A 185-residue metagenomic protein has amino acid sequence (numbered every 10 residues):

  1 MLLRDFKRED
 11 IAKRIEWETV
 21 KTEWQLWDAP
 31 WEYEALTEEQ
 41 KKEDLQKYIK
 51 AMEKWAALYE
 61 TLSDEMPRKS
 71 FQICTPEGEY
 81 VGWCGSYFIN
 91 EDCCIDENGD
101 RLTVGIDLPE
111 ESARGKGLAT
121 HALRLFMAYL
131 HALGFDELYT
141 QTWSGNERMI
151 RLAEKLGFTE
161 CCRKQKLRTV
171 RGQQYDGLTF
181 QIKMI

Functional and structural regions predicted by a protein language model:
M1-S112, Q173-I185: GNAT-family acyltransferases
Y33, G145, R168: Positions that flank functional sites
E91, Y139-T142, T159-D176: Conserved catalytic-core motifs of GNAT/GCN5-like acyltransferases
P109, T140-I150: Conserved beta-strand-loop-alpha-helix junction that forms the acyl-donor binding cleft
S112-A113, R168: PDZ/PDZ-like domain micro-motif
G115-A132, E147-K155: Conserved acetyl-CoA-binding loop-helix of GNAT-fold acetyltransferases
L156-F158, T179-F180: Short, hinge-like loop/turn segments at secondary-structure boundaries
